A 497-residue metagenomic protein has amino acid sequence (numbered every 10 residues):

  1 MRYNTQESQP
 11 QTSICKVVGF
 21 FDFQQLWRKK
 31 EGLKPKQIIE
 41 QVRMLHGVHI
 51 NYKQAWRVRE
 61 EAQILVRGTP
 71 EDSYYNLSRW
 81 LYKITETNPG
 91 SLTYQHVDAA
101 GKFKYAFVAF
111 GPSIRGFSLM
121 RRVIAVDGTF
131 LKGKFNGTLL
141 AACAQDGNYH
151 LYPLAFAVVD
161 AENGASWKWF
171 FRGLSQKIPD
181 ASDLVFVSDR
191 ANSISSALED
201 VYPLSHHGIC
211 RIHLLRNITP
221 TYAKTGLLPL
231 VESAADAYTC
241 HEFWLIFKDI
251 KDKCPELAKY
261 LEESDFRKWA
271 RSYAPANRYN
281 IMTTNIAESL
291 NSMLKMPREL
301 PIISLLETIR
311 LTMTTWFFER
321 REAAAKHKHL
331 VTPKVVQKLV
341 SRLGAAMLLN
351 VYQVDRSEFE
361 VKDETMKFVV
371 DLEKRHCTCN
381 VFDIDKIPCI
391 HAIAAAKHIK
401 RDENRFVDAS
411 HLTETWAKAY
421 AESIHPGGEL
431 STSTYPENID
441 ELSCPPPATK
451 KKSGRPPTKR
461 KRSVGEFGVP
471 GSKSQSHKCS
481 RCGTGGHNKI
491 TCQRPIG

Functional and structural regions predicted by a protein language model:
M1-G32, P456-T458, S463-V464, V469-K473: Basic, short loop/linker segments at the boundary and entry of helix-turn-helix/winged-helix-like folds
R2-V18, K30, K134-F135, F156-P179: Active-site beta-loop-alpha junctions of metal-dependent nucleic acid enzymes, especially the RNase H-like/DDE
R43-K53: Short, basic interhelical loop/turn and adjoining N-cap of the next helix at nucleic-acid- or acidic-partner-contacting
N51, I64-D72, N76-F117, S175 (+3 more regions): Hydrophobic, aromatic-enriched, well-ordered structural segments
A55, C389, K489-R494: Cysteine-centered loop/knuckle micro-motif
V108-P112, M120-L131: Two-metal-ion RNase H-like nuclease active-site motif
G116, K134, T138-H150: Short conserved beta-strand segments at catalytic cores or DNA/RNA-binding microdomains of nucleic-acid binding
H376-D383, H477-H487: Short Cys/His-rich zinc-binding micro-motifs
